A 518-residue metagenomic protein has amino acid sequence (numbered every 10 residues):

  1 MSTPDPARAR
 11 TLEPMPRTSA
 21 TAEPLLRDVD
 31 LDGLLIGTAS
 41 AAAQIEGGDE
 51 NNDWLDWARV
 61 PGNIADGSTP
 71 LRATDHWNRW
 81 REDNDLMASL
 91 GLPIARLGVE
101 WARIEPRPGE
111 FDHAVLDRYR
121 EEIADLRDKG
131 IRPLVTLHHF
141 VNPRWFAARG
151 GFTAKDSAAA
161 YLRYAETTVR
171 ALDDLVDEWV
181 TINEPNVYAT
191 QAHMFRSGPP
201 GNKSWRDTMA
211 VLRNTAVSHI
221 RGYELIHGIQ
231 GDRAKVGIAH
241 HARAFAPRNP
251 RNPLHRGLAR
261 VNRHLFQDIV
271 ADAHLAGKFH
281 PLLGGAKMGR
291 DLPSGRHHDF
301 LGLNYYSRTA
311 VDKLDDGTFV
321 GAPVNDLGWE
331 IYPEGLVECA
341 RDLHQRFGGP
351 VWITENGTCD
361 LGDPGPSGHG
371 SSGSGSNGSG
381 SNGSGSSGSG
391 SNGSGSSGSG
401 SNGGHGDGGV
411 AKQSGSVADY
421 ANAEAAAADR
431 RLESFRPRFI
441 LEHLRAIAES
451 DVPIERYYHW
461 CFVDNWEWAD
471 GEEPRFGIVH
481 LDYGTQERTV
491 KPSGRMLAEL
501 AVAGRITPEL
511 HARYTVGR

Functional and structural regions predicted by a protein language model:
P4-I64, A88, P108, D117-G370 (+3 more regions): Active-site region of glycoside hydrolase catalytic domains
A39-A41, G98-A102: Acidic/polar N-terminal loop/beta-strand segments that form early-domain functional surfaces
D66-N78: Active-site mouth loops of central-metabolism enzymes
R79-E100, F300: Catalytic domains of carbohydrate-active enzymes, especially glycoside hydrolases
W101-F111: Glycine-rich, proline-tolerant flexible connector loops at the mouths of alpha/beta enzymes
S371-N402: Long, intrinsically disordered low-complexity tandem-repeat segments
